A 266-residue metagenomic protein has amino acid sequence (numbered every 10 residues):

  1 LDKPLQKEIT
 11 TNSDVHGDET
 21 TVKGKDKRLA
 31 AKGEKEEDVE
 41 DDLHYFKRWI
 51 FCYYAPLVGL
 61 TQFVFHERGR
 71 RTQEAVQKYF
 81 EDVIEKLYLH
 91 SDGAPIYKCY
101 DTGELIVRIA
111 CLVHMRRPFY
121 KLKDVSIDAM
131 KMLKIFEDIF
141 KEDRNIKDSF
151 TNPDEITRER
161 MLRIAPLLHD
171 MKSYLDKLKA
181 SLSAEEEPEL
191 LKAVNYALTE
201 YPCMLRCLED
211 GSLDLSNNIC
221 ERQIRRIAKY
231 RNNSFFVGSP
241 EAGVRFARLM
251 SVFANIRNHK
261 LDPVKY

Functional and structural regions predicted by a protein language model:
L1-Y266: Catalytic center-proximal scaffold of phosphoryl-transfer enzymes
